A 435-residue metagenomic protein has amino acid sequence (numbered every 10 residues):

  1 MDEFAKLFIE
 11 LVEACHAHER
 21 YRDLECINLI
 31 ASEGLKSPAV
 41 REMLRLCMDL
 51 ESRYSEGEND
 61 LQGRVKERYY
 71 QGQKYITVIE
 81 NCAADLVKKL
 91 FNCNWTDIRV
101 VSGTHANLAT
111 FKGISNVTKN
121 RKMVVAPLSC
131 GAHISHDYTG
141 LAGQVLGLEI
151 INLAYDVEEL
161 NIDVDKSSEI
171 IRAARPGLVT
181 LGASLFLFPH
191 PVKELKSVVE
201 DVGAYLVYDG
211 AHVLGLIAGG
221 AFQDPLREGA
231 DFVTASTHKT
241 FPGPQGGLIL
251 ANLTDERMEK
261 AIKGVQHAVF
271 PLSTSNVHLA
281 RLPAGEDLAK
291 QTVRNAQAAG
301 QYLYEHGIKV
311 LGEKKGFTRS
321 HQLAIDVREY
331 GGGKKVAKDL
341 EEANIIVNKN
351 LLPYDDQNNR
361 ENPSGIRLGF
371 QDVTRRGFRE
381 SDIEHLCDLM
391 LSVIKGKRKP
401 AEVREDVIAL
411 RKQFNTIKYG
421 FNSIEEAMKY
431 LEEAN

Functional and structural regions predicted by a protein language model:
M1-C82, S197, Y419-N435: N-terminal glycine-rich, Lys/His-bearing helix-loop that initiates the first secondary-structure elements of many
E19-E25, S52-R53, Q62-G63, P176 (+5 more regions): Short acidic (Asp/Glu) and glycine-rich catalytic loops that position anionic groups and cofactors
Y75-V78, C82-K309, V327, F370-Q371: Conserved PLP-enzyme active-site core in the AAT-like
G229-D231, N344-I345, S364-I366: Glycine-enriched alpha-helix->loop->beta-strand junction motifs that scaffold or abut catalytic
R257, Y330-A337, R376-S381: Short, conserved charged micro-motifs
A284, A289, V293-K338, I346-N362 (+1 more regions): Conserved small-domain helix->loop->beta segment predominantly found in fold-type I
R294, A298, N359-N435: PLP-dependent enzyme catalytic core of the Aspartate aminotransferase-like
A343-V347, I394: A common structural junction motif
